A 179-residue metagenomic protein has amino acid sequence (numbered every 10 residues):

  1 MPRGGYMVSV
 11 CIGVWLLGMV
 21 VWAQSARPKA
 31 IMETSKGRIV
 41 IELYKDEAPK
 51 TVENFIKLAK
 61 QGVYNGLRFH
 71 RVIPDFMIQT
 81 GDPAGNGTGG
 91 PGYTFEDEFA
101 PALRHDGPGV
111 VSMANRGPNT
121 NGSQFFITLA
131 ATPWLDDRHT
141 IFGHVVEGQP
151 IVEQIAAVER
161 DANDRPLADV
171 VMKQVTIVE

Functional and structural regions predicted by a protein language model:
P2-E179: Cyclophilin-like peptidyl-prolyl cis-trans isomerases
